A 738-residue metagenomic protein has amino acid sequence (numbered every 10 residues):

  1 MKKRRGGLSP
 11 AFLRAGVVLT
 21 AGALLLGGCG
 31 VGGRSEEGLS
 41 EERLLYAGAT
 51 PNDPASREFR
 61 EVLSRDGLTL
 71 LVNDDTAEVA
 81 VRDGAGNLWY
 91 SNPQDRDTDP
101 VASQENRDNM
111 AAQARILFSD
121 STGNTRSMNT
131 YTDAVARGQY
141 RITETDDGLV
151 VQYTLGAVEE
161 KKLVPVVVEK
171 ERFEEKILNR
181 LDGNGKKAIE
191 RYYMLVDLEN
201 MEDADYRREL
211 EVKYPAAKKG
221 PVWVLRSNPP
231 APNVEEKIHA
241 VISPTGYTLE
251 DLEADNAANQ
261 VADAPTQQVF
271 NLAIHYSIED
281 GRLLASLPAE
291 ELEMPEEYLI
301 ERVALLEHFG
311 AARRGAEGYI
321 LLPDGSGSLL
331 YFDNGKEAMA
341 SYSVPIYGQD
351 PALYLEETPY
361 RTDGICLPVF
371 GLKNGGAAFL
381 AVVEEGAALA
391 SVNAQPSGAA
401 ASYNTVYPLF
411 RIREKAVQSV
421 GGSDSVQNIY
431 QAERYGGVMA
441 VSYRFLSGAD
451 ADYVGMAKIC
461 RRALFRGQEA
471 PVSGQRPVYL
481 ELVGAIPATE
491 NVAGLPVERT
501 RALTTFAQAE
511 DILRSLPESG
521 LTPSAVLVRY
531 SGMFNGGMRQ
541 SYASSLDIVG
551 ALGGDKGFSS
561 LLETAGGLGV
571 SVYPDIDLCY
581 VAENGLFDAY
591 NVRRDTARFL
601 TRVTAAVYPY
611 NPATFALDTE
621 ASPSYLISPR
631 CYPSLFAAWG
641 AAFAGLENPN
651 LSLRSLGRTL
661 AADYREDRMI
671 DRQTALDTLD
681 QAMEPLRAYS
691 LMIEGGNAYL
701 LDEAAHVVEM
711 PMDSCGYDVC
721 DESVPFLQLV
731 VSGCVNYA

Functional and structural regions predicted by a protein language model:
K3-G16: Bacterial N-terminal signal peptides that target proteins for export
T20, L24-L25: Hydrophobic core
S35-E61: N-terminal low-complexity, Pro/Thr/Ser-rich intrinsically disordered segments that act as propeptides or flexible
E36-G38, V62-L503, E510-S519, A525: Carbohydrate-recognition beta-sandwich/jelly-roll modules in extracellular/periplasmic carbohydrate-active proteins
P54, E61-G67, A80-D83, Y90-Q94 (+6 more regions): Carbohydrate-active enzymes and regulators
A502-S515, Y632-F643: Short, acidic/polar
A525-A738: Aromatic- and carboxylate-enriched substrate-binding clefts and catalytic-loop regions of carbohydrate-active enzymes
